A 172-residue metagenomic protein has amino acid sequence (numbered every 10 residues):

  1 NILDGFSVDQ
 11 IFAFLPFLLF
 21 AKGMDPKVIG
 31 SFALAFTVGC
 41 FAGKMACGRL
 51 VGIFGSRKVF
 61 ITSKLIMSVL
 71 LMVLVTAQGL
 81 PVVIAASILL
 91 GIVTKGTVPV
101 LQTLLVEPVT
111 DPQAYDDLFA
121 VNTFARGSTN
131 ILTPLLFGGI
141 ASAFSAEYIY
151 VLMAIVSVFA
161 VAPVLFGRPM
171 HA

Functional and structural regions predicted by a protein language model:
A13-V28: Short amphipathic helix-loop junctions that connect adjacent transmembrane helices in Major Facilitator Superfamily/SLC
P26-L34, D116, A120: Small-residue hotspots at the loop-to-helix junctions and early N-terminal turns of transmembrane alpha-helices
G43-G55, A141-S142: Helix-to-loop junctions at the C-terminal end of transmembrane segments in multipass secondary transporters
K58-V73, A154: Structural signature of the two symmetry-related core transmembrane helices
P81-L90: Paired small-residue
G96-T110: Intracellular juxtamembrane helix-capping segments at the cytosolic ends of symmetry-related transmembrane helices
Q113-S142: A late C-terminal transmembrane helix in Major Facilitator Superfamily
G139-S157: A membrane-interface helix-boundary motif in multi-pass transporters
